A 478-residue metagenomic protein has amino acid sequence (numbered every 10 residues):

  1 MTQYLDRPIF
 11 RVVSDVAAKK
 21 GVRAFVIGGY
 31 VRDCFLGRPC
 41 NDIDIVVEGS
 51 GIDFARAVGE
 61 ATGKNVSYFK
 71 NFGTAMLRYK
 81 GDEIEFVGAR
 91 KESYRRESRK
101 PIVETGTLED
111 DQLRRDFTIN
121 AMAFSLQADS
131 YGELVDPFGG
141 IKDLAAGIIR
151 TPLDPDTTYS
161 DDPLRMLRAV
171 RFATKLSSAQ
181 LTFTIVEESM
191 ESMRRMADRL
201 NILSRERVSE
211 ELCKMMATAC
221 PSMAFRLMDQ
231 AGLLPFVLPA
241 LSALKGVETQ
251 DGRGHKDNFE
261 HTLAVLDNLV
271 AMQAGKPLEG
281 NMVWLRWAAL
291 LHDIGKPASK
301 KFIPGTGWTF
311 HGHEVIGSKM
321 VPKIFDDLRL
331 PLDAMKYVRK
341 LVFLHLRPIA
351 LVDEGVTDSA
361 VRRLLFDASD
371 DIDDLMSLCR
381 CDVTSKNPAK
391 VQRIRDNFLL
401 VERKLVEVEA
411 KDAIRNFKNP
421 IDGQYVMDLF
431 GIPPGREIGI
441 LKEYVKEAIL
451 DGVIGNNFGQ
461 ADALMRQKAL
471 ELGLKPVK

Functional and structural regions predicted by a protein language model:
M1-K478: Catalytic cores of the polymerase beta-like nucleotidyltransferase superfamily and closely associated nucleotide
